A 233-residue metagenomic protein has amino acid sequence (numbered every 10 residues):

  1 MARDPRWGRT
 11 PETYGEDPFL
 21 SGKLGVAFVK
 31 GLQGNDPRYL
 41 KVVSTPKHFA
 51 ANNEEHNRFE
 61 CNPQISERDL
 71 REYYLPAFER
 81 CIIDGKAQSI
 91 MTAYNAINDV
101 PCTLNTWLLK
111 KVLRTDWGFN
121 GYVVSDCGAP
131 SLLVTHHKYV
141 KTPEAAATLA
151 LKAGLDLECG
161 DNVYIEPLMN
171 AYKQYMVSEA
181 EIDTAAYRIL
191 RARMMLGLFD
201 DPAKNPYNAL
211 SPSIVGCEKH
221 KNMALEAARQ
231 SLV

Functional and structural regions predicted by a protein language model:
M1-V233: Glycoside hydrolase catalytic-domain context in secreted enzymes
